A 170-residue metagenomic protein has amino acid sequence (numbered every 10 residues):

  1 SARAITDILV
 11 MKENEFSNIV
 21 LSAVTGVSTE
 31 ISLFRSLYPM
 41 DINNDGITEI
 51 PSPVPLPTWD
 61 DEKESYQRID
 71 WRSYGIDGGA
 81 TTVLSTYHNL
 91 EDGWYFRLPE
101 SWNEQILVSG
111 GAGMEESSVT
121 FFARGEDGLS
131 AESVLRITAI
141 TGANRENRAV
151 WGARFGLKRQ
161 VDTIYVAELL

Functional and structural regions predicted by a protein language model:
S1-A2, D41-V54: Acidic/hydrophobic-patterned starts of short beta strands in beta-sheet-rich repeat architectures
S1-V10, N14, P99-S109: Loop/turn-rich, solvent-exposed surfaces of beta-rich toroidal or solenoidal domains
A2-E13, L56-A80: Structural motif
L9-L21, T141, N147-L170: Short, well-structured beta-strand
N18-T25, T82-Y87: Beta-propeller fold detector
V24-Y38: Repeat-based blade/solenoid architectures
L84-L107: N-terminal "mature-domain start" segment
P99-G156: Secretory pathway targeting signatures of secreted, lumenal, and periplasmic proteins
